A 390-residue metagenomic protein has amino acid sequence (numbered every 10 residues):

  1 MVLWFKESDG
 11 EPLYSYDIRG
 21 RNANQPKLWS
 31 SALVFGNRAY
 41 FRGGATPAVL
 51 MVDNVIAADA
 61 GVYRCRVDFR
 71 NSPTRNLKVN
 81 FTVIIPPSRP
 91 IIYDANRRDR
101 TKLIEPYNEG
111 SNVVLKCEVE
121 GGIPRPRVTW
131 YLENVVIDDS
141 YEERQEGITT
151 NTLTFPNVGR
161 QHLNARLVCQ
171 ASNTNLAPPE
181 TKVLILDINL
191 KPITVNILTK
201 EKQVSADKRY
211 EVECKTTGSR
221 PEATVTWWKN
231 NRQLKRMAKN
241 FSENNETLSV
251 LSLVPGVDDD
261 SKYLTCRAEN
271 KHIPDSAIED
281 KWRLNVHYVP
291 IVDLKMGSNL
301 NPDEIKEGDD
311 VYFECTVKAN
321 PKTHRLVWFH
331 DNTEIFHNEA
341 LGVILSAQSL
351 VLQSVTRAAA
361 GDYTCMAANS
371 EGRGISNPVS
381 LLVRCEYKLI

Functional and structural regions predicted by a protein language model:
M1-G36, I123-S140, R220-M237, N320-N338: N-terminal V-set
M1-W4, Y63-C65, F81, C117 (+8 more regions): Core motif of extracellular immunoglobulin-like domains
F5-E11, V79-T101, L132-D138, E146-G147 (+10 more regions): Flexible inter-domain hinge/linker segments at boundaries of tandem extracellular adhesion modules
I18-A58, V67-N71, I104-P106, S140-P179 (+7 more regions): Extracellular beta-strand/loop-rich beta-sandwich domains predominantly from IgSF
N71-P73, V83: Extracellular/periplasmic metallocenter environments
D99-S111, G121, K202-K208, G218 (+2 more regions): Short, solvent-exposed loop/linker segments at the N-terminal edge of repeated beta-sheet extracellular domains
E118-G122, C214-S219, T316-N320, A368: Acidic, Ser/Thr
